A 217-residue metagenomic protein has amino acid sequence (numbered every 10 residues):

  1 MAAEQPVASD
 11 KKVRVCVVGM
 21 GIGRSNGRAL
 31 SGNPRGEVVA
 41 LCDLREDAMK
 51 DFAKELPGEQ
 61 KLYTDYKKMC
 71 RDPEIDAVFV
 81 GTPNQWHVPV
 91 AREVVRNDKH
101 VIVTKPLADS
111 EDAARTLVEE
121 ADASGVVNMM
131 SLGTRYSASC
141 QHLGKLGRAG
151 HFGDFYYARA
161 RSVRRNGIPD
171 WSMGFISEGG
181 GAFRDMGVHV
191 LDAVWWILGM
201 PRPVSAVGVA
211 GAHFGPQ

Functional and structural regions predicted by a protein language model:
A2-P57: N-terminal Rossmann-like dinucleotide-binding module
K11-V13, V126, Y156: Nucleotide donor/acceptor-binding cores
G21-I22, T134-Q217: Predominantly a Rossmann-like dinucleotide-binding segment in NAD(P)-dependent oxidoreductases
A40, A77, Y157: Short, Asp-centered acidic motifs that coordinate Mg2+ and/or phosphate in catalytic or ligand-binding sites
E59-Y66: Conserved SAM-binding strand-loop segment of SAM-dependent methyltransferases
Y63, I102, V127-M129, R159 (+1 more regions): Structural detector of well-ordered beta-strand residues that form the stable sheet scaffold of enzyme domains
C70, A77, P83-N84, V88-R135 (+1 more regions): Beta-strand-loop-alpha-helix segment that lines the small-molecule cofactor/substrate pocket of alpha/beta enzymes
G81-T82, I197: Short, well-ordered coil/turn residues at beta-beta hairpins and beta-strand->alpha-helix junctions within
